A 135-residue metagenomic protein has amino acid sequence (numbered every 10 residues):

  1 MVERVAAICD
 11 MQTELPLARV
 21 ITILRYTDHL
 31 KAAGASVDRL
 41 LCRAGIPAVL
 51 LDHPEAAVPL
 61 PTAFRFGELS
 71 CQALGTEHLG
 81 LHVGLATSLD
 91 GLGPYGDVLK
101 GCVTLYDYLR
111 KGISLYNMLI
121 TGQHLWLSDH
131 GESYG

Functional and structural regions predicted by a protein language model:
M1-Y134: N-terminal low-complexity or simple alpha-helical regulatory segments that function as activation/interaction modules
